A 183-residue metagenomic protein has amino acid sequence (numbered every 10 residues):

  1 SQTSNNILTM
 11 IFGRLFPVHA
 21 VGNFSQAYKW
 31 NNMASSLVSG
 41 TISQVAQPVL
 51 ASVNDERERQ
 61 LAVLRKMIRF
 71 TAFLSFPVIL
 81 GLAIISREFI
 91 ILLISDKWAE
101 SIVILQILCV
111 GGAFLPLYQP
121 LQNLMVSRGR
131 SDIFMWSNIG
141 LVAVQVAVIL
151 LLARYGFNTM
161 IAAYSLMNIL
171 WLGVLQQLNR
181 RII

Functional and structural regions predicted by a protein language model:
S1, N5, Y28, S43 (+1 more regions): Short runs within selected transmembrane alpha-helices of multi-pass transporters and secretion channels
S4-F12, F16, Q26, I42-A46 (+2 more regions): Hydrophobic/aromatic end-of-helix segments at the C-terminal termini of transmembrane alpha-helices
I11-N32, L61-V63, A99-L105, F157: Interfacial/gating helices of multi-pass transporter permease domains
F12, Q47-L50, F89, L93 (+3 more regions): Hydrophobic alpha-helical interface/terminus motif in multipass membrane transporters
F16-P17, D55, I94, R130 (+1 more regions): A helix-boundary/kink motif common to multi-pass secondary transporters, especially Major Facilitator Superfamily
A27, N31-S75, P120-S127: Helix-loop junctions and terminal segments of transmembrane helices in multi-pass membrane transport/translocation
L64-P116, A143-R154: Alpha-helical transmembrane segments of multi-pass membrane transport and lipid-handling proteins
